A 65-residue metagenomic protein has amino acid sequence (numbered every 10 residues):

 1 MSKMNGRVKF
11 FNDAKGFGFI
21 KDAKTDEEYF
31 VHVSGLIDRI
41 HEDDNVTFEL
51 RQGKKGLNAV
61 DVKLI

Functional and structural regions predicted by a protein language model:
S2-F11: Structural detector for short beta-strands of small beta-barrel domains
K3, D26-E28, L57: Short, mixed charged/polar active-site loops that provide acid/base catalysis or chelate metal/phosphate cofactors
K15-I20: Short aromatic-glycine-enriched beta-strand elements
K21-A23, E49: A generic structural motif
E27-D38: Beta-strand/loop nucleic-acid-binding surfaces
L36-T47: Short nucleic-acid-contacting surface segments enriched for D/E, G, S/T with interspersed K/R
R51-I65: OB-fold/S1-family single-stranded nucleic acid-binding modules
